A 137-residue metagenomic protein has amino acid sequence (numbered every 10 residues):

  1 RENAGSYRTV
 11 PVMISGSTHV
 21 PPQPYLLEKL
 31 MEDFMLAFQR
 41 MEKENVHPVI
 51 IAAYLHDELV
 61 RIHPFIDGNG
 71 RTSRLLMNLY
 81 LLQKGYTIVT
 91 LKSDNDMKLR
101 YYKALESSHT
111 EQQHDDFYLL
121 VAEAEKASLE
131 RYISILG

Functional and structural regions predicted by a protein language model:
R1-G137: FIC/Doc superfamily catalytic core
